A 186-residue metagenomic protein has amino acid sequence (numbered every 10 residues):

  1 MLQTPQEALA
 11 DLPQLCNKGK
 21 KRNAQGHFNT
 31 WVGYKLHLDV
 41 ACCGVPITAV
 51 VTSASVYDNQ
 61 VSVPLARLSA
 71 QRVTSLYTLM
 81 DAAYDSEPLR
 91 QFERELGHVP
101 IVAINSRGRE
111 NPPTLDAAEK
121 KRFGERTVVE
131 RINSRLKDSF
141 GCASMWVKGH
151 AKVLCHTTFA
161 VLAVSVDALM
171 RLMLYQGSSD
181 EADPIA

Functional and structural regions predicted by a protein language model:
M1-E95: Polybasic low-complexity intrinsically disordered regions
N29, V147-H156: Structural motif
V61, V128, I132, C155-L162: Catalytic-loop motifs flanking and including active-site residues across diverse enzymes
R72, I132-R135, S139-A143, S165 (+2 more regions): Hydrophobic alpha-helical segments
A82-A151: Helix-centered, glycine/charged polyanion-binding patches within enzymatic domains that contact phosphate-containing
C155-A186: C-terminal domain-tail junction helix/linker
